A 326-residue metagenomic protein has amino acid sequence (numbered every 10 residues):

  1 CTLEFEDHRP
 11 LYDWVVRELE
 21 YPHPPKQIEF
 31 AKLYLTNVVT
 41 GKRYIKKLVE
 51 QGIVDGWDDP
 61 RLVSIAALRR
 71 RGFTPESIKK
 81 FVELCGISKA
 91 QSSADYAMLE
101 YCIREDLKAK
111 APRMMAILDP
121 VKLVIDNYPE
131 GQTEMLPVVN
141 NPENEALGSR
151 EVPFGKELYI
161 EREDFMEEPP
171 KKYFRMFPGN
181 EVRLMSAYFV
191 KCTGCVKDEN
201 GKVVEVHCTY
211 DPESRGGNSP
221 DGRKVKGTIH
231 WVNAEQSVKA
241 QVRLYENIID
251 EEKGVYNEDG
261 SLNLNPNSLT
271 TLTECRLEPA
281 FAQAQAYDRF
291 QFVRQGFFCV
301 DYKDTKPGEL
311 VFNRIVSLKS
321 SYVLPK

Functional and structural regions predicted by a protein language model:
C1-K326: Catalytic adenosine-cofactor/nucleotide-binding cores of aminoacyl-tRNA synthetases and other
